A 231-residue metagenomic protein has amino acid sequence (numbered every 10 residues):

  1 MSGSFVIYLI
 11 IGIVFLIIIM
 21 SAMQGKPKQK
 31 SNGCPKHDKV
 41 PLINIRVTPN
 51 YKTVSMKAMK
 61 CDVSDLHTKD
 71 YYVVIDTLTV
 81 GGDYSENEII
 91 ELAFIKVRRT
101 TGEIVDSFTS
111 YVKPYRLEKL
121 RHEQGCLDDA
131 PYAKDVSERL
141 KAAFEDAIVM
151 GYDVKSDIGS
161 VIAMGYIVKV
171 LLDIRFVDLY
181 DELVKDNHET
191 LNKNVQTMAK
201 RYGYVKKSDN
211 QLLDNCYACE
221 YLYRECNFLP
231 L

Functional and structural regions predicted by a protein language model:
G3-I17, S21-V73, T77: N-terminal accessory regions of nucleic-acid-interacting proteins
Y51-S55, M59-Y166, V170, Q196-Y204: Conserved non-catalytic scaffold segment of RNase H-like nuclease domains
F176-T197: Short alpha-helix plus adjacent loop in nuclease-associated cores
H188, K207-D214: Active-site metal-coordination segments of metallo-dependent hydrolases
Q211-R224: Acidic, divalent-metal-coordinating active-site segment for phosphoryl/phosphodiester hydrolysis, typified by short
R224-L231: The feature marks non-catalytic terminal segments
